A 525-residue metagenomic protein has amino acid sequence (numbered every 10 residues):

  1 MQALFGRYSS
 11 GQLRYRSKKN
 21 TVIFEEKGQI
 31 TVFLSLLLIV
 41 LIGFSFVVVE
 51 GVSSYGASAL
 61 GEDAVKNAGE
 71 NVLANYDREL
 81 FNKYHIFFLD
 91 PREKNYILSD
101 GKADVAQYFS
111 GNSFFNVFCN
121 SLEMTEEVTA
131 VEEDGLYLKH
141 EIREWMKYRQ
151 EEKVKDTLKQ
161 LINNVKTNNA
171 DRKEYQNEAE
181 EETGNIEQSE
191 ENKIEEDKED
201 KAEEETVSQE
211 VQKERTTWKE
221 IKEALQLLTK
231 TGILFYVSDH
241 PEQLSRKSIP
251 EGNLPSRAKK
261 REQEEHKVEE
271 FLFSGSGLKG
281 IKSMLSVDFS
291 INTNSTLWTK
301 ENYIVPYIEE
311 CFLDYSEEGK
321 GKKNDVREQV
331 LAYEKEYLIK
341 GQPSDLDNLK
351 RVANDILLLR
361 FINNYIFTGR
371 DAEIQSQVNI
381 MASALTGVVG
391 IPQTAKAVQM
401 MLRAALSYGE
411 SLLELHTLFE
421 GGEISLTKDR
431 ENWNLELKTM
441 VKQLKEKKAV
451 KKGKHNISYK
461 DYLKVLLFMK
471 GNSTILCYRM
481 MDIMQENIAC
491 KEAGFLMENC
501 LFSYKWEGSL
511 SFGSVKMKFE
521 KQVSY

Functional and structural regions predicted by a protein language model:
M1-Q2, L346: Short intrinsically disordered, low-complexity coil segments enriched in acidic
Q2-I97: Alpha-helical assembly-interface signal, strongest on the long, hydrophobic N-terminal helix that forms
H85-Y525: Long, compositionally biased low-complexity segments
